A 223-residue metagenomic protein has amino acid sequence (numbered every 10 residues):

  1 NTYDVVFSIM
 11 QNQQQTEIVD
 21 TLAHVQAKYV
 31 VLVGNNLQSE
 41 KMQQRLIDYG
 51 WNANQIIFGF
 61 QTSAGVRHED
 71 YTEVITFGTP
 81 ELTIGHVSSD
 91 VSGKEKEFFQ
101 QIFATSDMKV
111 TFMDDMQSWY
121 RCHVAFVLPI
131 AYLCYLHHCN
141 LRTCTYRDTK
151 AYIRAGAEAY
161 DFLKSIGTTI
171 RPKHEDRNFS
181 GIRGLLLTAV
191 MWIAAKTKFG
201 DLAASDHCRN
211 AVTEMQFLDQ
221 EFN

Functional and structural regions predicted by a protein language model:
N1-V74: Rossmann-like NAD(P)(H) cofactor-binding subdomain of soluble oxidoreductases
M42-H123, P129: Rossmann-fold dinucleotide-binding core
E73-H86, Y135-C144, K198-R209: Helix-loop-beta segment of a Rossmann-like dinucleotide-binding subdomain
S92, K96, D148-G156, A211 (+1 more regions): Generic structural signal for well-ordered, non-membrane alpha-helical segments in soluble metabolic enzymes
Q101, D148-K173: Flavin-binding catalytic cores
Q117-Y160: Active-site-proximal catalytic alpha-helix in oxidoreductases
K164-N223: NAD(P)-dependent Rossmann-like dehydrogenase/reductase catalytic/cofactor-binding core
